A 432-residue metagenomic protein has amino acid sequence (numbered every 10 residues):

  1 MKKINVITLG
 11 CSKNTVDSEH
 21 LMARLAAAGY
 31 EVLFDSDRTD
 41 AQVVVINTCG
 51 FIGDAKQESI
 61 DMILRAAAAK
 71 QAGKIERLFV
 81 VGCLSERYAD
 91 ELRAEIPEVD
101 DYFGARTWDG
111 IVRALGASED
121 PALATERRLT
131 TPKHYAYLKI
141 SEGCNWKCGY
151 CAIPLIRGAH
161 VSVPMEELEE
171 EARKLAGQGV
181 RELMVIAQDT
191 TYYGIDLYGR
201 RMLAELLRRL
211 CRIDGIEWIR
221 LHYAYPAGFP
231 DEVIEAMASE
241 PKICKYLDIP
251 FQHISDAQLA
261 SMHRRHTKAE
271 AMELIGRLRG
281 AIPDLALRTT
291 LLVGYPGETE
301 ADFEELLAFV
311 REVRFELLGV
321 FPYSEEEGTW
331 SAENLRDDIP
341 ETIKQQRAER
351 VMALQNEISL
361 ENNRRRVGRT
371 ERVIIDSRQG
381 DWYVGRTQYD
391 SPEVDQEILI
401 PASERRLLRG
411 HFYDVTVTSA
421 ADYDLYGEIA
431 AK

Functional and structural regions predicted by a protein language model:
M1-Y193, E232, I243, L247 (+6 more regions): Proteins enriched for Cys/Gly/acidic motifs involved in redox and nucleic-acid/cofactor modification
V81, K139, I186, R220-A224 (+4 more regions): A cross-family glycoside hydrolase active-site/sugar-binding cleft signature
T130-H134, C144-W146, I243, H253 (+6 more regions): Short flexible coil/turn linkers enriched for glycine and charged/polar residues that connect secondary-structure
C148, L168, V185, L221 (+7 more regions): Conserved, mostly hydrophobic/aromatic
G177, A204-E205, R209-I219, F229-L291: Radical SAM/AdoMet-radical enzyme domain recognition
A187-L197, G228-E232, F251-H263, V293-E300 (+4 more regions): Flexible glycine/acidic-rich beta-alpha junction loops that bind and position SAM and/or redox cofactors in anaerobic
L197-C211, D231-K245, E298-E316, P340-Q346 (+1 more regions): Short, electropositive alpha-helical surface patch
E333-K432: Terminal RNA-binding accessory module
